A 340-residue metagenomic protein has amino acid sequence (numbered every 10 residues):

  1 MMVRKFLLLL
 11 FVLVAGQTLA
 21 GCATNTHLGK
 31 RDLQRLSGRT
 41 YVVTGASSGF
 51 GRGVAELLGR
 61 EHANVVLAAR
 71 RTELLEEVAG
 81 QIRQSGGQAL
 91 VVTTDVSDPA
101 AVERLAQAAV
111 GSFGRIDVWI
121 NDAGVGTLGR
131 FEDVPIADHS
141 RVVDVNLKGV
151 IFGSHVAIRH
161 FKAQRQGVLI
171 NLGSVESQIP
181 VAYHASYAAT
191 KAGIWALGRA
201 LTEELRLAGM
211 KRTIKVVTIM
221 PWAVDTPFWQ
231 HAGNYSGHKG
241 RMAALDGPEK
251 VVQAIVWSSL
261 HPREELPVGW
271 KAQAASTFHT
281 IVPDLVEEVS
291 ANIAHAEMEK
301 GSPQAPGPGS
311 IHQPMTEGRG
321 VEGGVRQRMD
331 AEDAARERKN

Functional and structural regions predicted by a protein language model:
T40, S47-S48: Conserved glycine-rich cofactor-binding loop
H62-E77: Conserved glycine-rich Rossmann-like NAD(P)H-binding loop of the short-chain dehydrogenase/reductase
T72, T93-R104, I136: The beta1-alpha1 cofactor-binding region of Rossmann-like NAD(H)/NADP(H)-dependent oxidoreductases
R130-F131, P135-V143: Substrate-binding pocket helix/loop in short-chain dehydrogenase/reductase
S154, T190: Active-site helix of classical SDR
S174: Residue(s) in the substrate-gating loop at a strand-loop-helix junction that position the organic substrate next
L207-E299: SDR active-site lid
